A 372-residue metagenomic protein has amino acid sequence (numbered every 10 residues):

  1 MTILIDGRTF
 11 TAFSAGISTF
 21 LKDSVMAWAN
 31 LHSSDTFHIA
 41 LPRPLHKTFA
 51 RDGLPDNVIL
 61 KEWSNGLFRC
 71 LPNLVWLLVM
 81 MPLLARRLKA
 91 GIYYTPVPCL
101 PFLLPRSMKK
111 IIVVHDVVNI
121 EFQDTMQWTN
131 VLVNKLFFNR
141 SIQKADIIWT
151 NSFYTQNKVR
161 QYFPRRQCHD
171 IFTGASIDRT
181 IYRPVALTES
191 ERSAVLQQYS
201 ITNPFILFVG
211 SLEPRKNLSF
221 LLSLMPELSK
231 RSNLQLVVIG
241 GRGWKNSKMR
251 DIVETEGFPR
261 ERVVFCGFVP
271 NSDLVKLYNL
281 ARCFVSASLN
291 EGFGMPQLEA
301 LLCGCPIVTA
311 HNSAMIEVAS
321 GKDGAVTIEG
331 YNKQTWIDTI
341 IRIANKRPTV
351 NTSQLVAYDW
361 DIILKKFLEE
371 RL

Functional and structural regions predicted by a protein language model:
M1-L372: Carbohydrate transferase catalytic cores enriched for Leloir-type hexosyltransferases
